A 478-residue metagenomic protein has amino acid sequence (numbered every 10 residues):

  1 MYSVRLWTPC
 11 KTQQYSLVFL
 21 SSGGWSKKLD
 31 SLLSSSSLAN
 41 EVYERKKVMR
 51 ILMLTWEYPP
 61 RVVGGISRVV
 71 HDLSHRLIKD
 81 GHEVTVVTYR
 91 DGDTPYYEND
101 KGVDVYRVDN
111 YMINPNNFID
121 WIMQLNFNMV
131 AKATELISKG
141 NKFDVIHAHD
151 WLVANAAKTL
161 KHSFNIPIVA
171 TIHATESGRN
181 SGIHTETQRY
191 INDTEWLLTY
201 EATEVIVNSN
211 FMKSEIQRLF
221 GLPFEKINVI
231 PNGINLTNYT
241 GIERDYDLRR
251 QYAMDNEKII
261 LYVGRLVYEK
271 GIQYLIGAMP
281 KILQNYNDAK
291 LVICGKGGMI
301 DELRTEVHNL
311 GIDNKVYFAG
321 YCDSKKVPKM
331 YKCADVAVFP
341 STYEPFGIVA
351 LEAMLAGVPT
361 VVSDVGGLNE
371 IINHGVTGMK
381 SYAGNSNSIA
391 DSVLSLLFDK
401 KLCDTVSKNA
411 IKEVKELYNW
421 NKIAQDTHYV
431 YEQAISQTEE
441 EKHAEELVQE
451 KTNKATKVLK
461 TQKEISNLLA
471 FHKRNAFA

Functional and structural regions predicted by a protein language model:
L29-T94, K101-D104, K442-H443, L447-A478: N-terminal subdomain of nucleotide-sugar transferases
R68, K258-K281, L291, G298-D301 (+1 more regions): A conserved mid-protein helix/loop that constitutes part of the nucleotide-sugar donor-binding site
R90, F211, G233: Carbohydrate-associated surface elements
D288, S388, S395, L402-E416 (+1 more regions): A short, well-ordered alpha-helix in the C-terminal region of glycosyltransferases
Y321-C322, K329-A334: Short alpha-helical donor nucleotide-sugar binding micro-motif in glycosyltransferases
T342: Aromatic "clamp/platform" in nucleotide-sugar-dependent glycosyltransferases that forms part of the donor/acceptor
P359-V362: Short hydrophobic beta-strand element within catalytic cores of glycosyltransferases and related nucleotide-activated
H374-G375, M379-S386, S395-K400: Conserved acidic donor-binding segment of nucleotide-sugar-dependent glycosyltransferases
